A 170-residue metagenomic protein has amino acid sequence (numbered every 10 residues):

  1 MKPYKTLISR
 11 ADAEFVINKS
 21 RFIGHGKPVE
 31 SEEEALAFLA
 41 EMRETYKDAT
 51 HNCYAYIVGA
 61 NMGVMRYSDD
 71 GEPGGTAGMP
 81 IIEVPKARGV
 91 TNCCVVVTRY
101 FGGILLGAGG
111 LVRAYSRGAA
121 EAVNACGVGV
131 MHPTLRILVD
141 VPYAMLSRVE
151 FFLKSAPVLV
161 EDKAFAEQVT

Functional and structural regions predicted by a protein language model:
M1-G75: C-terminal regulatory domains involved in ligand/effector binding and gene-expression control
H25, N52-Y54, N92-V95, R136: Structural motif
A35-F38, Y115, R148-F152: Hydrophobic side chains in well-ordered alpha-helices
T45-A49, A156-E161: A common structural junction motif
A77-A125: Active-site beta-strand/loop microenvironment that shapes enzyme catalytic pockets
G129-M145, T170: Short glycine-/aliphatic-rich beta-strand segments at the starts of folded cytosolic domains
D140-V160: Short amphipathic alpha-helix segments
L153, D162-T170: Non-DNA-binding regulatory cores of transcription-related proteins, predominantly C-terminal effector-binding
